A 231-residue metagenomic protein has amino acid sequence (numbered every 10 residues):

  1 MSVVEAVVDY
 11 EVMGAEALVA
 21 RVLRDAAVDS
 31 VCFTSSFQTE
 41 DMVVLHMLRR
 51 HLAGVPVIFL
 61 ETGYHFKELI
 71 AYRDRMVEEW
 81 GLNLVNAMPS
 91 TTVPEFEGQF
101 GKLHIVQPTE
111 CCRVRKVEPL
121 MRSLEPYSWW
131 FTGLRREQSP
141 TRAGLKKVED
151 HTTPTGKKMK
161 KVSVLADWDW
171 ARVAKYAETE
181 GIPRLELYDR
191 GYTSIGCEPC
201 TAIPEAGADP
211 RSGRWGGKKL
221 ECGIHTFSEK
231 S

Functional and structural regions predicted by a protein language model:
M1-S231: Nucleotide-activated chemistry modules centered on ATP-dependent adenylation/adenylyltransferase
